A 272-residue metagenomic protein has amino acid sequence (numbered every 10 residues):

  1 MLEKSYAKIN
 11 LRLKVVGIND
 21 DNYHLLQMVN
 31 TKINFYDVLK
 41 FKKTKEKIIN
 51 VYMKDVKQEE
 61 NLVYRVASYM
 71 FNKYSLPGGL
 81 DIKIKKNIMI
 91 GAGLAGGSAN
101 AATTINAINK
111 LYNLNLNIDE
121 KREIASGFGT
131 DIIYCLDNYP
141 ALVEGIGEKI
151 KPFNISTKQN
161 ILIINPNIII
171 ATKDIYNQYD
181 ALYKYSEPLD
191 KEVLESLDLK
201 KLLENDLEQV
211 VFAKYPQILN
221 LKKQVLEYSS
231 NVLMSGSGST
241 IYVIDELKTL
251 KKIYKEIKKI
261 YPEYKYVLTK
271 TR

Functional and structural regions predicted by a protein language model:
M1-A92, K110-E120, E144, N154-I155 (+1 more regions): ATP-binding N-lobe of GHMP and related small-molecule kinases
Y6, G79, N138, M234-S239: Short Gly/Ser/Thr- and Asp/Glu-enriched loop/turn motifs at secondary-structure junctions
L13, D37-F41, D131-L136, A141-L142 (+1 more regions): Short beta-strand scaffold segments in enzyme catalytic cores
K45-K57, T104, S126, E195-N205: Short, basic/glycine-rich phosphate-binding loops at helix/coil junctions that contact nucleotide phosphates
I49, C135-D137, A141-N231, I244-E263 (+1 more regions): Conserved, helical-rich catalytic subdomain that frames metal- and/or nucleotide-binding sites in enzyme alpha/beta
K83-Y112, T130, N231-V243: Glycine/serine-rich anion-binding loops at beta->alpha junctions that coordinate negatively charged ligand groups
I105-L142: Contiguous, small/hydrophobic- and glycine-enriched helical/loop subdomains that border and often "cap" functional
